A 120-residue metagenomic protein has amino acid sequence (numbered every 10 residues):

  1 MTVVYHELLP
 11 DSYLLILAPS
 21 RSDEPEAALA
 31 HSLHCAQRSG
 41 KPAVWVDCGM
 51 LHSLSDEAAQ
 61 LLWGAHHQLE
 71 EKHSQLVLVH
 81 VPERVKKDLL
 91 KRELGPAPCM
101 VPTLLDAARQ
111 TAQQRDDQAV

Functional and structural regions predicted by a protein language model:
M1-H52, G64-V120: STAS-like cytosolic regulatory interaction modules
S55-A58: Conserved phosphotransfer microenvironments
L61: Internal alpha/beta domain cores that form substrate/cofactor-binding pockets in large enzymes and binding proteins
